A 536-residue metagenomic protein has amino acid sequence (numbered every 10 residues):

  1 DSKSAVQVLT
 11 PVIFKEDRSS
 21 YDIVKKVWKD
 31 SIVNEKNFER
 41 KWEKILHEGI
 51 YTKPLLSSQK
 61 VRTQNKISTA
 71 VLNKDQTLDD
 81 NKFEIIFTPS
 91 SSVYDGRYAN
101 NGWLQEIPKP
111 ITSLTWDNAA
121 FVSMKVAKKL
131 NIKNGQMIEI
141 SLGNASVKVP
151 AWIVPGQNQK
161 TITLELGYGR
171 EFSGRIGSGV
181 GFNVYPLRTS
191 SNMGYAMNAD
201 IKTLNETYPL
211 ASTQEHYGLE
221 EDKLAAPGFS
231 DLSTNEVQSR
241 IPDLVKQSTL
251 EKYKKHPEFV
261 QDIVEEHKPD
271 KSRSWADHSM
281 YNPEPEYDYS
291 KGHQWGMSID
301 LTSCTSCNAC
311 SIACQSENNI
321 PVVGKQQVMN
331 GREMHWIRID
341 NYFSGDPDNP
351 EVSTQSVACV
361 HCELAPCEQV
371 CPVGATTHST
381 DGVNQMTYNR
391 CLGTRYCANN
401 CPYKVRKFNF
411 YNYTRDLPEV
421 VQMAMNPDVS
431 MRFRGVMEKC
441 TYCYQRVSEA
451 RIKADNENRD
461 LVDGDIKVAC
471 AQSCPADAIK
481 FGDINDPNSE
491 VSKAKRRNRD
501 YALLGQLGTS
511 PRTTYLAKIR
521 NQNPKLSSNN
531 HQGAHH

Functional and structural regions predicted by a protein language model:
D1, D30-H335: A cross-kingdom feature strongest in bacterial/archaeal respiratory oxidoreductases
K3-K29: Non-catalytic, well-ordered alpha-helical segments in soluble enzyme domains
A276-S306, R338-P366, P372-Y396, F410-V468: Ferredoxin-like iron-sulfur electron-transfer modules
C310, Q315-I320, C359, P372 (+3 more regions): Detector for the c-type heme attachment site
C310, T376-T377, C397, R406 (+1 more regions): Short hydrophobic beta-strand motif reused across regulatory alpha/beta modules
A313-G324, F408-F410, A478-S489: Iron-sulfur (Fe-S) cluster-binding segments and ferredoxin-like electron-carrier domains, especially [2Fe-2S]
G435-H536: Long, compositionally biased charged/polar accessory segments in the mid-to-C-terminal portions of proteins
